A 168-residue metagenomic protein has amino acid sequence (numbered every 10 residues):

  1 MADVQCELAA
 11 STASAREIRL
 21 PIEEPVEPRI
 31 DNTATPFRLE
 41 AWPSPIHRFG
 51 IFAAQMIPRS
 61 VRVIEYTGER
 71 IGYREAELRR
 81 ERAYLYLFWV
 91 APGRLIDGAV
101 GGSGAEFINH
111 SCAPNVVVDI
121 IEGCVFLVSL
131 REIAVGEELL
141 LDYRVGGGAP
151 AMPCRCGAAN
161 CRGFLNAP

Functional and structural regions predicted by a protein language model:
A2-S14, C112-P168: C-terminal SET catalytic tail plus cysteine-rich post-SET Zn-binding segment of SAM-dependent SET-domain
A10-V118: Catalytic cores of histone-lysine modification enzymes
